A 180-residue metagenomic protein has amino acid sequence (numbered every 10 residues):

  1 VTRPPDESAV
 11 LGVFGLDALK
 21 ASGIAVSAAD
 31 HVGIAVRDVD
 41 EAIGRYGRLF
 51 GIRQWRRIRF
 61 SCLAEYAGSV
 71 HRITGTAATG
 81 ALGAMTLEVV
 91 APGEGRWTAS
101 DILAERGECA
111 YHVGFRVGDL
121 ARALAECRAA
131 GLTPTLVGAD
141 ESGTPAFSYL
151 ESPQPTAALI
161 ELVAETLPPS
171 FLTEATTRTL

Functional and structural regions predicted by a protein language model:
V1-A25: Short acidic N-proximal helix/loop "leader" segments that mark the beginning of a domain or an inter-domain linker
E7-G12, R53-I102, P145-L167: Conserved short beta-strand elements that form part of the metal-binding/catalytic scaffold of enzyme active sites
K20-I24, S100-R106: Short, flexible, solvent-exposed loop/turn segments with mixed acidic/basic and small polar residues
I24-S27, A35-G83, R122-P145, T166 (+1 more regions): Core segments of cupin and vicinal oxygen chelate
A29-R37, A77-M85, I102-D119: Vicinal oxygen chelate
G118-L120, P153-Q154: A short, structured loop/turn motif at beta-sheet edges
